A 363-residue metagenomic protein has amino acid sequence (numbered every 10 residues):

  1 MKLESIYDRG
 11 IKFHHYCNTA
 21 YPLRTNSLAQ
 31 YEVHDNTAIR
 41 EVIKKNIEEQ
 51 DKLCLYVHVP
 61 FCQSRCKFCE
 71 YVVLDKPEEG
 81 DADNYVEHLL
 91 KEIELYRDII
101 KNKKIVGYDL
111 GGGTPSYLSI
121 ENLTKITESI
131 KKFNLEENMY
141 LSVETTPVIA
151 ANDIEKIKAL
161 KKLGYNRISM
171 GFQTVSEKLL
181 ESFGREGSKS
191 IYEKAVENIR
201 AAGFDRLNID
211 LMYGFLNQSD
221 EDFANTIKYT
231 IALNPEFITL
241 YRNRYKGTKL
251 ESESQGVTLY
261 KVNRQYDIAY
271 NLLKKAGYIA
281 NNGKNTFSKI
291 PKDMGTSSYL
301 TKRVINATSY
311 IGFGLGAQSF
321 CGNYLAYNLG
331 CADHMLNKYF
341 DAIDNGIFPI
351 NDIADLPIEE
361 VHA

Functional and structural regions predicted by a protein language model:
M1-L53, S64: Flexible, acidic/Gly-rich N-terminal and inter-domain linker regions that tether and position cofactor-handling modules
A20-V33, P60, P115, P147 (+2 more regions): Proline-rich low-complexity regions
N26-A29, V72, Q173: Short beta-to-alpha linker loops that shape the active-site pocket of alpha/beta-hydrolase fold enzymes
E49-V86: Canonical Radical SAM [4Fe-4S] cluster-binding loop centered on the CxxxCxxC motif and its immediate flanking residues
K52, K76-R97, V106-A363: C-terminal scaffold of the Radical SAM
